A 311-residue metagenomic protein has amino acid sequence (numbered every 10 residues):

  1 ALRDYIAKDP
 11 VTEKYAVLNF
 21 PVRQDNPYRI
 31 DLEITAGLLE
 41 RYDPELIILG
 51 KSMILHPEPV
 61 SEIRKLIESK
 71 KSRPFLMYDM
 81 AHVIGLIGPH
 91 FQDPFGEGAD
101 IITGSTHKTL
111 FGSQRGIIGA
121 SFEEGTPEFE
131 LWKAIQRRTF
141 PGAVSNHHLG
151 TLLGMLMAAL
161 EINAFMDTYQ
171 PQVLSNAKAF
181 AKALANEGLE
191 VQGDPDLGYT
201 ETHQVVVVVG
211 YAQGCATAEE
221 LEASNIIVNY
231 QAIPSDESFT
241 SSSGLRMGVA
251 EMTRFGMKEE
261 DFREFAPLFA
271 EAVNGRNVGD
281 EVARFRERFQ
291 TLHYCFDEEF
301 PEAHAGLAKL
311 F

Functional and structural regions predicted by a protein language model:
A1-E190, V249: Conserved PLP-enzyme active-site core in the AAT-like
E13, G112-Q114, E201, E222 (+1 more regions): A generic structural signal for well-ordered coil/turn residues at beta-strand boundaries that shape enzyme active-site
P74, N146-L149, M166-Q172, L184-D196 (+3 more regions): Flexible, glycine/charged-enriched surface loops at secondary-structure junctions
I102-T109, T217-E222, T253-P267: Short, basic, helix/turn surface patches
G119, V206-G210, G248-A250: Short hydrophobic/aromatic beta-strand micro-patches that form the beta-sheet surface supporting nucleotide- or nucleic
A159, Q170-E219, I227-S243, F311: Conserved small-domain helix->loop->beta segment predominantly found in fold-type I
S175, F239-F311: PLP-dependent enzyme catalytic core of the Aspartate aminotransferase-like
S224-V228, V273: A common structural junction motif
